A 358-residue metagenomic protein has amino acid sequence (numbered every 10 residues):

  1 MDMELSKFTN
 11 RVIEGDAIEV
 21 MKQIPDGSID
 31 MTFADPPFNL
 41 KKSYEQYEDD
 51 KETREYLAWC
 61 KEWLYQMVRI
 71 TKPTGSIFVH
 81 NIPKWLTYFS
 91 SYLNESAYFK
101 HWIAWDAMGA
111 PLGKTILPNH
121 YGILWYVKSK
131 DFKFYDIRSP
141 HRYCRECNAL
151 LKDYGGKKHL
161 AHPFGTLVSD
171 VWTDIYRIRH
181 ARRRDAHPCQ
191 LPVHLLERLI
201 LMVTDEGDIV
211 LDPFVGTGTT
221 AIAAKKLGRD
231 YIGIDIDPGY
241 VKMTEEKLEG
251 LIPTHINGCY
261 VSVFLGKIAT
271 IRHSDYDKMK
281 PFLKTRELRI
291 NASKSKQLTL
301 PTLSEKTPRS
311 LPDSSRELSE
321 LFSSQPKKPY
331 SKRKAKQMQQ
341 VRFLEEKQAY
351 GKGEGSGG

Functional and structural regions predicted by a protein language model:
M1-M243, Q297-L300, E345, Y350-G358: Core catalytic lobe of class I
K242-G358: PRPP-dependent phosphoribosyltransferase catalytic core
